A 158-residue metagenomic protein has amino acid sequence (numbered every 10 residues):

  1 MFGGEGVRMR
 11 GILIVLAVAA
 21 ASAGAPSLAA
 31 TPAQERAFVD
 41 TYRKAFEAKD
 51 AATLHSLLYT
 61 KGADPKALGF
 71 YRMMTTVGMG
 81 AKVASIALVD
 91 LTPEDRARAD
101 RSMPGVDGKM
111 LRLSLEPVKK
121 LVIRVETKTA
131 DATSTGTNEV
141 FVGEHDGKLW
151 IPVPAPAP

Functional and structural regions predicted by a protein language model:
F2-L13: Positively charged n-region of N-terminal signal peptides that target proteins for export
G4-G6, V39, L68: General helical secondary-structure elements
V7, A29, V125-T127: A detector of low-complexity, intrinsically disordered, Ser/Thr/Gly/Pro/Ala-rich segments
I14-A23: Bacterial N-terminal signal peptides
G24-A52, S56, T60: Short, low-complexity N-terminal intrinsically disordered segments enriched in polar/charged residues
A37, A52-V118: Short solvent-exposed beta->alpha transition segments
P93-P158: Exposed beta-sheet edge and beta->alpha loop/turn motif
